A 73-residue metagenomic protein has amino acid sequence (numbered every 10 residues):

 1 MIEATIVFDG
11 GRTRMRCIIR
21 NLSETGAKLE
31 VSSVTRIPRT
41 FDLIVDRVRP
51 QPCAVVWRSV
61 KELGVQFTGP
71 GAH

Functional and structural regions predicted by a protein language model:
M1-H73: Structured alpha-helical
